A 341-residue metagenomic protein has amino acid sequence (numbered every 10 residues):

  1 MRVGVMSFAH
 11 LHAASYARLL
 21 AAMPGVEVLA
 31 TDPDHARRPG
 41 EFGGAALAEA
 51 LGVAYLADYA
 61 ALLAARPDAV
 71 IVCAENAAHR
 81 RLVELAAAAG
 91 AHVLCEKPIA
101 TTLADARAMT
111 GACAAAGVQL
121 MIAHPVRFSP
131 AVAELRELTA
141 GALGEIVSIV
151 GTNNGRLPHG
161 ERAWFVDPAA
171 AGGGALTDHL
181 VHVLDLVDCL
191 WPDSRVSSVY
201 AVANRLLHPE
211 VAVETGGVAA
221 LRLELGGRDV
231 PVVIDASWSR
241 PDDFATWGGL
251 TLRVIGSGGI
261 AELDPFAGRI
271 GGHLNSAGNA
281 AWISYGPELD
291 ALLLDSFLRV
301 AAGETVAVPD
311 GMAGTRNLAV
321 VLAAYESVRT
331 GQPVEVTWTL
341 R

Functional and structural regions predicted by a protein language model:
M1-A50: N-terminal Rossmann-like dinucleotide-binding module
A21, A61, A69-I71, F297-R341: C-terminal helix-rich "cap/oligomerization" subdomain common to oxidoreductases
M23, P125, G226, D242-F244 (+2 more regions): C-terminal glycine/acidic-rich active-site capping loop/insertion
A50-A112: Beta-loop-alpha module in the N-terminal Rossmann-like domain of NAD(P)-dependent dehydrogenases, especially those
A57, C95, L120-I122, L263: Hydrophobic residues in well-ordered beta-strands that form the structural core
A108-P125, G144-G151: Rossmann-fold dehydrogenase core element
V126-V211, G331: Predominantly a Rossmann-like dinucleotide-binding segment in NAD(P)-dependent oxidoreductases
D185-A267, L294-A301: Contiguous beta-strand/loop segments that form the cofactor/metal-binding neighborhood of enzyme cores
